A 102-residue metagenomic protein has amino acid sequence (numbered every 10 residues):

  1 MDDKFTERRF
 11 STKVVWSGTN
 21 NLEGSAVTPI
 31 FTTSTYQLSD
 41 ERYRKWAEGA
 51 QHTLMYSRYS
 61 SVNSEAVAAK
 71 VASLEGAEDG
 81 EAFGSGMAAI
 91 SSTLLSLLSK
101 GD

Functional and structural regions predicted by a protein language model:
M1-D2, T6, L74, E78 (+1 more regions): Intrinsic disorder/low-complexity signal
M1-Q51: N-terminal glycine-rich, Lys/His-bearing helix-loop that initiates the first secondary-structure elements of many
G18, L74, S96: Change "in soluble alpha/beta enzymes" to "in soluble alpha/beta proteins
P29-I30, D79-E81, D102: Structural motif
T35-A88: Conserved N-terminal alpha-helix of the aminotransferase class I/II PLP-enzyme fold
S96-D102: Conserved PLP-anchoring active-site segment centered on the Schiff-base-forming lysine
